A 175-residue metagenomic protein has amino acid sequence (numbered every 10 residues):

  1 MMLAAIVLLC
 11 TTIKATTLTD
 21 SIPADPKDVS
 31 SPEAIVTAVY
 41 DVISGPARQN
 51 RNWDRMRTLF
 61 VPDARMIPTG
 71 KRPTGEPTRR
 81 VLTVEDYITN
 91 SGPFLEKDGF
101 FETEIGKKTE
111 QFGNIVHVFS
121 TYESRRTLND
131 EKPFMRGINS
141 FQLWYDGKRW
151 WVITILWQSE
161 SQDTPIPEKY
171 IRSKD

Functional and structural regions predicted by a protein language model:
M2-K14: Bacterial N-terminal signal peptides
A15-T58, I171-K174: Short, low-complexity N-terminal intrinsically disordered segments enriched in polar/charged residues
S21, R136-P165: Short beta-strand edge/turn micro-motifs at domain boundaries
V39, M56, A64, V118 (+1 more regions): Hydrophobic pocket/interface hotspot
I43, F60, Y122-S124, L156-Q158: Short beta-strand segments enriched in hydrophobic/aromatic residues within well-folded beta-rich domains
A47-E76: Early exported N-terminus immediately downstream of N-terminal targeting peptides
R65-M66, G70, P77-N129: Surface-exposed, charged secondary-structure patches
P77-R80, N129-K132, S161-K169: A short, polar/proline- and glycine-enriched secondary-structure boundary/capping micro-motif
